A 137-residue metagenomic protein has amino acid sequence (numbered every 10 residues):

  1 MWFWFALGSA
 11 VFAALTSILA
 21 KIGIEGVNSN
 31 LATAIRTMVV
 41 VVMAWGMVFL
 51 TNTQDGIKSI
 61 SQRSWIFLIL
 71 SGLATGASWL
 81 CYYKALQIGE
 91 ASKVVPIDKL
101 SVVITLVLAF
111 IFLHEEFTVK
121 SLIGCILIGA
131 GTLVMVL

Functional and structural regions predicted by a protein language model:
M1-V11, V27, V40-F67, W79-I88 (+1 more regions): Membrane-interface interhelical linkers
W4, G8-V11, I35-V39, I66 (+3 more regions): Hydrophobic residues within alpha-helical transmembrane segments of multi-pass solute transporters/permease subunits
A10, A14, I18, W45 (+3 more regions): Hydrophobic/small/kink-forming positions within alpha-helical transmembrane segments of polytopic membrane proteins
L15-V39, I57: Juxtamembrane helix-loop-helix junctions in multi-pass membrane proteins
G23, A32, A85, I111-L113: Hydrophobic/aromatic residues within transmembrane alpha-helices of multi-pass small-molecule transporters
L31-M38, L86-T105: Helix-helix packing/entry segments at the starts of transmembrane helices
A44, K120-V136: Hydrophobic transmembrane alpha-helices of multi-pass small-molecule transport proteins
V102-L122: C-terminal transmembrane-helix exit sites in multi-pass transporters
